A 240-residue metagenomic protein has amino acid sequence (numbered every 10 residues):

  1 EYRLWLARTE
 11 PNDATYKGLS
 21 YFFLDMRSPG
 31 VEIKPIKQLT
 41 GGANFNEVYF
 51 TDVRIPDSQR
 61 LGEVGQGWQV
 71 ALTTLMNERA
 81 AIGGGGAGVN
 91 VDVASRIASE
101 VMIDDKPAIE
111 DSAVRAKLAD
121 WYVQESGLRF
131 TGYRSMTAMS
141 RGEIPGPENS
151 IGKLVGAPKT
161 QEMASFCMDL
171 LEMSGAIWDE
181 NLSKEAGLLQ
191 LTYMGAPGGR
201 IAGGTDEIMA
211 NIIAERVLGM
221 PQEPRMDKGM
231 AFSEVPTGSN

Functional and structural regions predicted by a protein language model:
E1, A14-G18, G42-A43, G62 (+1 more regions): Short glycine/proline-enriched turns and hinge-like loops at secondary-structure junctions
E1-K34: A short core secondary-structure module
Y2-L6, Y21, F45-Y49, W68 (+7 more regions): Tryptophan-centric aromatic hotspots in well-structured domains and transmembrane helices
R8-N12, D25, P29, T51 (+9 more regions): Short, well-ordered loop/turn and helix-capping segments at boundaries between secondary-structure elements and domains
V31-F130, P145, G199, E234-N240: Glycine-rich beta->alpha junctions and the first turn(s) of the following alpha-helix
W68-N77, A81-G84, G175-N240: Glycine-rich phosphate/cofactor-binding loops in nucleotide/flavin-utilizing enzymes
I103, S112, S126-L182: C-terminal helix-coil-helix/basic helical segment that borders enzyme active sites and/or dimer interfaces and provides
